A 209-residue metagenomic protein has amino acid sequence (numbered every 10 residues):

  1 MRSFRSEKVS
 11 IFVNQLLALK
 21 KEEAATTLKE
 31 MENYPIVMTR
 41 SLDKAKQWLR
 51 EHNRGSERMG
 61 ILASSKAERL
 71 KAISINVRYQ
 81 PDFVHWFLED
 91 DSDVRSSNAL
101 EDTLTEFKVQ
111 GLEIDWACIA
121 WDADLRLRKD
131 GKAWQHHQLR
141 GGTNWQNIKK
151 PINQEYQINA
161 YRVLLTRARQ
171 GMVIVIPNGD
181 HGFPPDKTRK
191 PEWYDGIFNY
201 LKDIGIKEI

Functional and structural regions predicted by a protein language model:
R2-K132, P151, L165: Conserved helicase/translocase motor-coupling segment
L104-I209: C-terminal accessory regions
